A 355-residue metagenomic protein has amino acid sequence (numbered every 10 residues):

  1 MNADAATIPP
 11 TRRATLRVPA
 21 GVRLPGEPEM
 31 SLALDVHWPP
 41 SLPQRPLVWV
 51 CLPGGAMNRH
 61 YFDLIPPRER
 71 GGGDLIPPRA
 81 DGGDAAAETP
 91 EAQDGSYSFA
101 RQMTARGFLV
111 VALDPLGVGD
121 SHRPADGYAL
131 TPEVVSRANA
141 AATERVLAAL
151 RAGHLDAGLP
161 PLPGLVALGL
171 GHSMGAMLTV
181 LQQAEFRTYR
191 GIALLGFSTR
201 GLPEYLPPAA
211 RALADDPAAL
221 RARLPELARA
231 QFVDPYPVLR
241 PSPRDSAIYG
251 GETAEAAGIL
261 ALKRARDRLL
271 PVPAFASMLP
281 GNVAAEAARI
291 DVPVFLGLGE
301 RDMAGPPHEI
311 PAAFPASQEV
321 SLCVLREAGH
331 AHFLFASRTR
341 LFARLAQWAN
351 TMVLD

Functional and structural regions predicted by a protein language model:
N2-P43: N-terminal cap/lid segment of alpha/beta-hydrolase-fold proteins
P43-A112: Short, surface-exposed "cap/lid" segments of acyl-processing enzymes
P115-L130, H330-A331: Glycine-rich "HGGG/HGxG" loop immediately N-terminal to the catalytic nucleophile of the alpha/beta-hydrolase
A129-P161: Alpha/beta-hydrolase active-site loop
P163-L202: Conserved hydrolase catalytic core segment
P207-A304: Alpha/beta-hydrolase
L298-G329: Conserved loop-alpha-helix segment in the C-terminal half of the alpha/beta-hydrolase fold that carries the catalytic
A328-T339: Catalytic histidine-centered segment of alpha/beta-hydrolase-like enzymes
